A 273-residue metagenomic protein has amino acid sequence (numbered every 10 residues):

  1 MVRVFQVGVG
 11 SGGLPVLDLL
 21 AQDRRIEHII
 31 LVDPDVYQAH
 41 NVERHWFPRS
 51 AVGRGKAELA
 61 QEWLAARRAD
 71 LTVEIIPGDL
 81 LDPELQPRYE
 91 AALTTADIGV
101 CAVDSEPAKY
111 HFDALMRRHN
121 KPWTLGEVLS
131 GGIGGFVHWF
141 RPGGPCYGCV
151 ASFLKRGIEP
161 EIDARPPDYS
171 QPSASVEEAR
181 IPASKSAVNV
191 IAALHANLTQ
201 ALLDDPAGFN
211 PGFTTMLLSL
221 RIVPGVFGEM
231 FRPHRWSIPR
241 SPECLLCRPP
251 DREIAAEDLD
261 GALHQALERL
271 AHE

Functional and structural regions predicted by a protein language model:
M1-R24, H28-Q38, A196: Glycine-rich adenosine-cofactor-binding loop
M1-R3, A91-I98, A102-E273: Glycine-rich phosphate/adenylate-binding loop
D18-Q22, E62, A114, A201: Short, well-ordered alpha-helices that flank and scaffold nucleotide-derived cofactor binding pockets
R25-L71: Glycine-rich phosphate-binding loop and adjoining beta1-alpha1-beta2 segment of Rossmann-like nucleotide-binding folds
I30-V32, E74-I76, V100, P122-T124: Hydrophobic/aromatic beta-strand patches that form the interior of the parallel beta-sheet core in alpha/beta enzyme
Y37-V42, E84, G157-I158: Short acidic/His/Gly/Ser-rich catalytic and metal-binding motifs that mark active-site loops of diverse hydrolases
F47-V52, P87, V103, A183: Alpha-helix capping and helix-loop boundary segments enriched in small/acidic/polar residues
G55-K109: A structured beta-alpha segment of the ubiquitous adenosine-cofactor-binding alpha/beta core
